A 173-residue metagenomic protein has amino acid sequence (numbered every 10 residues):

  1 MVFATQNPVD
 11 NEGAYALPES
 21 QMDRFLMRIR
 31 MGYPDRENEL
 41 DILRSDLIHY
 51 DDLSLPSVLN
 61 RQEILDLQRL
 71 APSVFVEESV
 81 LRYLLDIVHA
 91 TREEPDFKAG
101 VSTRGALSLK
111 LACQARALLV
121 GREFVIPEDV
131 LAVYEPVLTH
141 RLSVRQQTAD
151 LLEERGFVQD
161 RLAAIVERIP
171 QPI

Functional and structural regions predicted by a protein language model:
M1-L59, I64-V74, Q114-R116: Canonical AAA+ ATPase core
D35-L40, S79, V144-L151: Short secondary-structure transition/capping segments
I42, Y83, D160, A164: Alpha-helical scaffold segments in soluble metabolic enzymes
L43, L84, V88, V133-L138: Short alpha-helical scaffolding segments that buttress acidic/His motifs in well-ordered protein cores
L47-Y50, T91-R92, I169: Short amphipathic alpha-helical segments enriched in hydrophobics
S54-A106: Conserved AAA+ ATPase small/helical "lid" subdomain
E93-I173: C-terminal engagement/docking regions of AAA+ P-loop ATPases
